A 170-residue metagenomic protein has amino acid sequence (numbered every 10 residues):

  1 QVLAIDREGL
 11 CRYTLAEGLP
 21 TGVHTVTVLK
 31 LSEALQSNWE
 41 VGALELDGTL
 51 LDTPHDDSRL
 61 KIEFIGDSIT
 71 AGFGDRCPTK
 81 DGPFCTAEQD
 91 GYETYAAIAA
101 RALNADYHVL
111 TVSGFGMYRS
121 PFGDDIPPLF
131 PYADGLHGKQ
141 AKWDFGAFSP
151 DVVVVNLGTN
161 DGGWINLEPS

Functional and structural regions predicted by a protein language model:
I5-C11, V26, K30-W39, D75 (+1 more regions): Conserved SGNH/GDSL esterase-like catalytic core that processes O-acyl groups on lipids and polysaccharides
C11-G18: Exposed aromatic-hydrophobic patches
L19-T21, D56, F145-S149: Flexible, charged surface loops at secondary-structure boundaries
T21-V23, K30-D67, F73, C77-T79: Exposed low-complexity, polar/acidic, P/S/T/G-rich flexible segments that act as propeptides, protease-susceptible
S68-I69, A99: Conserved adenylation A10 loop of the ANL superfamily
